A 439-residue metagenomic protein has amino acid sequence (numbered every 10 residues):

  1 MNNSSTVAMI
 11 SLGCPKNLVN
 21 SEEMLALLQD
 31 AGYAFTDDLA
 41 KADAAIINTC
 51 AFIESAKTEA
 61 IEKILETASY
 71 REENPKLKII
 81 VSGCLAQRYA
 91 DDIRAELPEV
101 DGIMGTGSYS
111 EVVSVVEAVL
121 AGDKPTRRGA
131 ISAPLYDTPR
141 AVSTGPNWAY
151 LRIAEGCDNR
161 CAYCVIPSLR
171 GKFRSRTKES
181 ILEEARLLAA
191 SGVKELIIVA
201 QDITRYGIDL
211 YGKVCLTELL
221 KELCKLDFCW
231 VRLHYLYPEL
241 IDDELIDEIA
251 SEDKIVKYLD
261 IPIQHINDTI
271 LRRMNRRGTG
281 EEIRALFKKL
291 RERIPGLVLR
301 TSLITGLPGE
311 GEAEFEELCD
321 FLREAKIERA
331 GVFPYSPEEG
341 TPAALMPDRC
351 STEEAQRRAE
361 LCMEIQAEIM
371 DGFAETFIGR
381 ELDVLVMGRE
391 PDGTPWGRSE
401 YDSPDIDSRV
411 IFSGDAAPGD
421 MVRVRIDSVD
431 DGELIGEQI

Functional and structural regions predicted by a protein language model:
M1-Y206, E244, L259, E281-E292 (+5 more regions): Proteins enriched for Cys/Gly/acidic motifs involved in redox and nucleic-acid/cofactor modification
S5, Y33, L77, D101 (+4 more regions): A structural micro-motif
I10, V199-Q201, H234-L236, P262-Q264 (+6 more regions): Generic beta-strand/beta-sheet core signal
L25-L27, L120, E248-S251, N275-G278 (+1 more regions): Short, solvent-exposed amphipathic alpha-helical segments in soluble enzyme and RNA/protein-processing domains
I79-I80, R88, I93, A190-A313 (+1 more regions): Conserved SAM/AdoMet-binding glycine-rich loop
A141-V142, D247-S251, I263, A374-T376 (+2 more regions): Replace "in large, NTP-powered and nucleic-acid-processing enzymes" with "in large, NTP-powered factors and other
C161, I181, I198, L233 (+7 more regions): Conserved, mostly hydrophobic/aromatic
L345-I439: Terminal RNA-binding accessory module
